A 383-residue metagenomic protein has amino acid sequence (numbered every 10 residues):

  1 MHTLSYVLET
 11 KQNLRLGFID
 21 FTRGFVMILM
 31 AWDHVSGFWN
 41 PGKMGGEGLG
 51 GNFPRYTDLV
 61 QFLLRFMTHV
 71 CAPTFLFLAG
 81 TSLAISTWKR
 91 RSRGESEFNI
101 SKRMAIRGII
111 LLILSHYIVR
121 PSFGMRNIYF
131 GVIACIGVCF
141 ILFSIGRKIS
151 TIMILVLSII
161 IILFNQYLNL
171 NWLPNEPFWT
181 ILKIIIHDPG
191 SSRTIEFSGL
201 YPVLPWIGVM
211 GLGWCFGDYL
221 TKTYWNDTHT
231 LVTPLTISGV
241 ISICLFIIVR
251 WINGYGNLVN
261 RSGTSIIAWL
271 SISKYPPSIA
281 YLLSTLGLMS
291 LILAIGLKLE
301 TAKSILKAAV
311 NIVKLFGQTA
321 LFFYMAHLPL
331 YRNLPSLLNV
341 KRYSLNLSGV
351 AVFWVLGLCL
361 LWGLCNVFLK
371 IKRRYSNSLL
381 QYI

Functional and structural regions predicted by a protein language model:
M1-I383: Alpha-helical transmembrane segments and their immediate juxtamembrane cytosolic regions
